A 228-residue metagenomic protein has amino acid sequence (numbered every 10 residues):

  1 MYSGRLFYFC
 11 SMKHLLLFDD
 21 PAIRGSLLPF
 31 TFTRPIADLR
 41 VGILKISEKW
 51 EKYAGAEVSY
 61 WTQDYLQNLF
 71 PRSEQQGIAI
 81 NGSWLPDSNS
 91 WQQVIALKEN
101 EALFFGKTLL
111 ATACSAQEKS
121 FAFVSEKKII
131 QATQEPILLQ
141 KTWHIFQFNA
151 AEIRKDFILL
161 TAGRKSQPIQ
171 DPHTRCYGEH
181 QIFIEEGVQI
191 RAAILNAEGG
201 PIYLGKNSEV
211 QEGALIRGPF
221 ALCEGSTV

Functional and structural regions predicted by a protein language model:
Y2-Y8, M12-H180, G187: Terminal amphipathic alpha-helical/low-complexity segments used for targeting or macromolecular assembly
P168-V228: Structural signal for interior beta-strand "rungs" in well-ordered beta-sheet cores of soluble enzyme domains
